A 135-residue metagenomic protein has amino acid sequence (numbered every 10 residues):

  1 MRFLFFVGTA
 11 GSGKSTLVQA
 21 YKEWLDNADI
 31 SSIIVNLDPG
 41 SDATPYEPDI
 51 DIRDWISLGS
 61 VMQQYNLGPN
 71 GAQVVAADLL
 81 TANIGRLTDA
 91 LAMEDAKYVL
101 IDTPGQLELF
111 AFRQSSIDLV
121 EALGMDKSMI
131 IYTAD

Functional and structural regions predicted by a protein language model:
M1-M129: Nucleotide-state-sensitive switch-loop elements of NTP-binding domains
D135: Catalytic or ion-translocation cores adjacent to nucleophile or general acid/base/metal-coordination motifs in diverse
